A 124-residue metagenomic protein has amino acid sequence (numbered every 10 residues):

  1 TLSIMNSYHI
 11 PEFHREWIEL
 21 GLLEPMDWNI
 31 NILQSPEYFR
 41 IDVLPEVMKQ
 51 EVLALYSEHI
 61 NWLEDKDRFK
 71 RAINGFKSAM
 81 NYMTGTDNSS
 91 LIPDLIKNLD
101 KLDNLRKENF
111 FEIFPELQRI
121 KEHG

Functional and structural regions predicted by a protein language model:
T1-G124: Conserved C-terminal portion of the radical SAM core fold that forms the substrate/S-adenosylmethionine-binding
